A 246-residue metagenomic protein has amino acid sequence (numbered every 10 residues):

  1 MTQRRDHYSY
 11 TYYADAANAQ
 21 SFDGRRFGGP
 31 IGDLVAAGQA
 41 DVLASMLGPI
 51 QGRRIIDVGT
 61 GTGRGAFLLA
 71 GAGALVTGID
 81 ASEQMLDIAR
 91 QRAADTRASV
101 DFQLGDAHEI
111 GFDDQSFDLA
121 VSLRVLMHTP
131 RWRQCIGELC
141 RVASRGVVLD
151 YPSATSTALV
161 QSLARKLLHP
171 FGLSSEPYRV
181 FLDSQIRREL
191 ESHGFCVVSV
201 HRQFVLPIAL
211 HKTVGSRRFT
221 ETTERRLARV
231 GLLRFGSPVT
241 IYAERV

Functional and structural regions predicted by a protein language model:
M1-I50, T222: Conserved class I S-adenosyl-L-methionine
R53-G61: Conserved class I S-adenosyl-L-methionine
T62-H108: Class I SAM-dependent methyltransferase SAM/SAH-binding core
V121: A conserved beta-strand element that flanks and buttresses the S-adenosyl-L-methionine
R133-R145: A short glycine-rich, Lys/Arg-flanked "PGG" loop and its adjoining helix->strand segment in the class I
V148-P170: Conserved class I S-adenosyl-L-methionine
A164-R165, S199-V246: A C-terminal cap/extension of S-adenosyl-L-methionine-dependent methyltransferases that defines the acceptor-substrate
L168-Q185: Acceptor-substrate binding/catalytic loop of class I
